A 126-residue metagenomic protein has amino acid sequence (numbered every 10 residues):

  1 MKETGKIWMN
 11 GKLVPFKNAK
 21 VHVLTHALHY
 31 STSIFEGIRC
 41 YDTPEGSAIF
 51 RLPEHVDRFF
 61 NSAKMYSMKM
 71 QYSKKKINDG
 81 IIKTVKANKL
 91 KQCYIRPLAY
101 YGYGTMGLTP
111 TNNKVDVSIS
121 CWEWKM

Functional and structural regions predicted by a protein language model:
M1-M126: Conserved alpha/beta cores of soluble small-molecule-handling proteins
